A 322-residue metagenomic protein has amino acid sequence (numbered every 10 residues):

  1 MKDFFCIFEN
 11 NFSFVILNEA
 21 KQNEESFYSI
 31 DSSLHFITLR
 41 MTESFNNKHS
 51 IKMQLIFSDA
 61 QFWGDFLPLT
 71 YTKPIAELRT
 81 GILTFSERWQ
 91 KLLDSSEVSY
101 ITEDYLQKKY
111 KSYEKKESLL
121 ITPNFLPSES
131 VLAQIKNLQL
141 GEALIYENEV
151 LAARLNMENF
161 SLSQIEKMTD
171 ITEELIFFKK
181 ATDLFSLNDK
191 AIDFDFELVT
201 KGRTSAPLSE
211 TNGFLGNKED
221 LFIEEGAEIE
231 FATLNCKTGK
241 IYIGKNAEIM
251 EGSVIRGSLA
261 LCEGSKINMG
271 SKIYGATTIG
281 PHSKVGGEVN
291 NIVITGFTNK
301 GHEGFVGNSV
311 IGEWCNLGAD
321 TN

Functional and structural regions predicted by a protein language model:
M1-K2, E9, K21-S26, R40-N46: A cross-taxon signal for low-complexity, glycine/charged-rich
D3-E9, S13-F14, H35: Hydrophobic alpha-helical signal peptides and transmembrane signal-/tail-anchor segments that drive secretory-pathway
S13, S26-S33, S44, S50: Serine residues within intrinsically disordered or low-complexity segments
L17, S32-I37: N-terminal basic, low-structured, amphipathic or hydrophobic segments
I51-E219, G226: Terminal amphipathic alpha-helical/low-complexity segments used for targeting or macromolecular assembly
P207-N322: Structural signal for interior beta-strand "rungs" in well-ordered beta-sheet cores of soluble enzyme domains
